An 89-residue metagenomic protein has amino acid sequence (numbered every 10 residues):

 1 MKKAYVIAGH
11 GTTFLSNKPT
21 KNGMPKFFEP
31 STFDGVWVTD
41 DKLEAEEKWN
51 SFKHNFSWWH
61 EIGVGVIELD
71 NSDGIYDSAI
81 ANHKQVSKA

Functional and structural regions predicted by a protein language model:
M1-D34: Short aromatic-glycine-(Arg/Gly/Cys) micro-motifs in beta-strand/loop hairpins
V36-A89: Short, mixed-charge low-complexity intrinsically disordered segments
